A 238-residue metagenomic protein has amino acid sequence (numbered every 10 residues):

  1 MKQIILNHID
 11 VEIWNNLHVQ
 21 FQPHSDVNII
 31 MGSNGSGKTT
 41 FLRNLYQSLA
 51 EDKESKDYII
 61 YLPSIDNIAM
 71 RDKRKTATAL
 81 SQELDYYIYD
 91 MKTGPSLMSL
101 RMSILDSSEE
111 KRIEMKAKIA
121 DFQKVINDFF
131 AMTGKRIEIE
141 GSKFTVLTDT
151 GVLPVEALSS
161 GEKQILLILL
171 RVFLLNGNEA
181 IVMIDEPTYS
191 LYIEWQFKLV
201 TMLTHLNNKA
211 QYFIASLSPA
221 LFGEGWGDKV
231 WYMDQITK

Functional and structural regions predicted by a protein language model:
M1-A50, F144-K238: Switch/communication elements of ASCE P-loop NTPase nucleotide-binding domains
M1-I13, Q20-P23, M31, T39-G161: Phosphate-coordinating catalytic segments in nucleotide- and nucleic-acid-processing enzymes
